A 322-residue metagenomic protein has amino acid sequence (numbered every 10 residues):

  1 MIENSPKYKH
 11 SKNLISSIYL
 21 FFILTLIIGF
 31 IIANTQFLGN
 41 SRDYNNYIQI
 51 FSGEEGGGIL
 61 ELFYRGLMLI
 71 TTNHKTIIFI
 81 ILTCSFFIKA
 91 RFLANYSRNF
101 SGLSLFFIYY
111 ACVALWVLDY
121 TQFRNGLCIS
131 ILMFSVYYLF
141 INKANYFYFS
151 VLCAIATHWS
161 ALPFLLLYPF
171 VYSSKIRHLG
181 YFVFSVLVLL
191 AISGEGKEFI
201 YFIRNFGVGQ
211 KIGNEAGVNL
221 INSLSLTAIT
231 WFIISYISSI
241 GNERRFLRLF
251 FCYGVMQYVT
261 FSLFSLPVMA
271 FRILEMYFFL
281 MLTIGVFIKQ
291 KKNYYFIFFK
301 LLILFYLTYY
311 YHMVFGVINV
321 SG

Functional and structural regions predicted by a protein language model:
M1-I28: Start-transfer (signal-anchor) and selected internal transmembrane alpha helices of multi-pass inner/ER membrane
S11-L20, N34-R65, P163-F279, H312-G322: Alpha-helical transmembrane segments and terminal signal-anchor/GPI-anchor hydrophobic tails, characterized by long
G66-I81: Juxtamembrane segments of multi-pass membrane glycosylation machinery that transfer sugars from lipid-linked donors
I80-N99: Transmembrane-helix motifs of polytopic, lipid-linked glycan transferases
L93-V113: Transmembrane-helix signature of polytopic, membrane-embedded enzymes that assemble or transfer cell-envelope glycans
Y120-G126: Short acidic/glycine- and proline-prone juxtamembrane loop motifs at membrane-interface regions of multi-pass membrane
L132-Y146: Membrane-interface transmembrane helices that cradle and orient dolichyl/undecaprenyl
V151-L167: Transmembrane helices and adjacent periplasmic/lumenal helix-loop junctions of polyprenol-phosphate-dependent
